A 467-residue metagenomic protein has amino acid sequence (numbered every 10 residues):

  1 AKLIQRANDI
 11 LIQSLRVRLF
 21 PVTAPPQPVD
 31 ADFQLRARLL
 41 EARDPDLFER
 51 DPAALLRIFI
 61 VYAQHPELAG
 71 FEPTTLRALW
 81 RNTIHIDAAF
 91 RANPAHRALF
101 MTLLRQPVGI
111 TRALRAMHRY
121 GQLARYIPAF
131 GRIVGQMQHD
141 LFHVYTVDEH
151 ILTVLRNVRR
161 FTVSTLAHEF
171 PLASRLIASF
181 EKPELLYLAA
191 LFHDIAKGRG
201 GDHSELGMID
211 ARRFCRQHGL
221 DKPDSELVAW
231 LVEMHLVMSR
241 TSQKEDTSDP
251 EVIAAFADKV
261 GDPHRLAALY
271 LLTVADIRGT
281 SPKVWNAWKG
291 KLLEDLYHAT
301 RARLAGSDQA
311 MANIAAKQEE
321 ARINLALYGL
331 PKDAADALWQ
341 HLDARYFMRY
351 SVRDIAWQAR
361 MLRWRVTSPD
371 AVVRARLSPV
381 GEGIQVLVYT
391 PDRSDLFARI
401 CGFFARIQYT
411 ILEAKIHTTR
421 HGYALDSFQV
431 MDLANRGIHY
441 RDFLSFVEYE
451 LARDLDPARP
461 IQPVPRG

Functional and structural regions predicted by a protein language model:
A1, R6, T146-V147, A173-G306 (+1 more regions): Divalent metal-dependent catalytic cores for phosphoryl transfer on phosphate-bearing substrates
A1-D44, I110-R112, Y120, E251 (+1 more regions): Regulatory modules associated with amino-acid/nitrogen control
A1-H143: Non-catalytic interface/linker regions that flank or bridge core catalytic/transmembrane domains
Q27-E41, R50, R119-H139, Y145-A190 (+2 more regions): Active-site-adjacent "gating/activation" loops or surface patches in catalytic cores
Q34-L39, L76-N82, R91-R97, A129-M137 (+8 more regions): Short acidic (Asp/Glu) and glycine-rich catalytic loops that position anionic groups and cofactors
R50, P66-G70, A124-I127, V163 (+5 more regions): Short helix/loop capping segments that flank catalytic or ligand/cofactor-binding pockets
T83-L104, R159-T165, I177, C215 (+3 more regions): Conserved catalytic alpha/beta cores of large enzymes that bind or transform nucleotide phosphates and polynucleotides
